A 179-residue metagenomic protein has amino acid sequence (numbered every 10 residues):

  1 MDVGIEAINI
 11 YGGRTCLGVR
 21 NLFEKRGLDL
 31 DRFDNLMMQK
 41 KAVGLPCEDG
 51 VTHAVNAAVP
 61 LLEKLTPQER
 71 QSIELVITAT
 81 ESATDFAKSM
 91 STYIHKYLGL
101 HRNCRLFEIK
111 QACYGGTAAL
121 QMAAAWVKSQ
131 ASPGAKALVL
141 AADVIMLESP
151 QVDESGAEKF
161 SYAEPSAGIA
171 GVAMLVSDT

Functional and structural regions predicted by a protein language model:
M1-L75, F86-S89, I94, S161: Conserved active-site "lid/cap" helical segment
I8-I10, E81, A142, D178: Cofactor-binding loop segments of dinucleotide-utilizing enzymes, especially the Rossmann-like FAD- and NAD(P)+-binding
C47-D49, T80, V144-S149: N-terminal start-of-chain detector that recognizes signal peptides and the immediate post-cleavage beginning
E74-S82, E108: Short glycine-rich or small-residue beta-strand-to-loop segments that form or flank ligand, phosphate, metal/Fe-S
A87-K88, T92-K96, L100-T179: Acyl-thioester C-C bond-transforming condensing/cleaving domain
